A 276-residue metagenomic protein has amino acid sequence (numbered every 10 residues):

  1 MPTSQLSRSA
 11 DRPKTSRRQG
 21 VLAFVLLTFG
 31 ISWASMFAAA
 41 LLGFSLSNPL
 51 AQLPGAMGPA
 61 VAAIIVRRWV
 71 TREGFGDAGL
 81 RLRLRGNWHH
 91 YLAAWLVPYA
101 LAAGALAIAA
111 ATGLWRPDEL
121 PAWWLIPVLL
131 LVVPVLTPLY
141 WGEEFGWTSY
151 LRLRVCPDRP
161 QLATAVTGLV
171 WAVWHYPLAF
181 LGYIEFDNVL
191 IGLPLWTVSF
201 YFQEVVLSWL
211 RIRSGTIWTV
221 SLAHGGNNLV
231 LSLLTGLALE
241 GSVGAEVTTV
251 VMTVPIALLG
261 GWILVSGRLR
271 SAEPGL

Functional and structural regions predicted by a protein language model:
Q5, R68, A223-L276: C-terminal membrane module of polytopic membrane proteins
S7-A10, A40-A94, A107-P121, I212 (+1 more regions): Membrane-helix interface linkers and caps
S9-F29, G55, E73-A107, P117-L130 (+1 more regions): Interfacial transmembrane-helix boundary/kink motif in multi-pass membrane proteins
F29-F37, Y99-A107, T137, L169-L178 (+1 more regions): Aromatic-anchored segments of alpha-helical transmembrane domains
W33-Q52, G113-L120, L181-V189, L233-V247: Juxtamembrane/transmembrane-helix boundary motifs at the membrane-water interface
N48-G58, W124-L139, G192-S199, V247-V254: Alpha-helical transmembrane segments of polytopic membrane proteins
G142-V170, G182, S208, I212-T216: Membrane-interface helix/loop boundary segments of multi-pass membrane proteins
V189-E246: Functionally important transmembrane alpha-helices
